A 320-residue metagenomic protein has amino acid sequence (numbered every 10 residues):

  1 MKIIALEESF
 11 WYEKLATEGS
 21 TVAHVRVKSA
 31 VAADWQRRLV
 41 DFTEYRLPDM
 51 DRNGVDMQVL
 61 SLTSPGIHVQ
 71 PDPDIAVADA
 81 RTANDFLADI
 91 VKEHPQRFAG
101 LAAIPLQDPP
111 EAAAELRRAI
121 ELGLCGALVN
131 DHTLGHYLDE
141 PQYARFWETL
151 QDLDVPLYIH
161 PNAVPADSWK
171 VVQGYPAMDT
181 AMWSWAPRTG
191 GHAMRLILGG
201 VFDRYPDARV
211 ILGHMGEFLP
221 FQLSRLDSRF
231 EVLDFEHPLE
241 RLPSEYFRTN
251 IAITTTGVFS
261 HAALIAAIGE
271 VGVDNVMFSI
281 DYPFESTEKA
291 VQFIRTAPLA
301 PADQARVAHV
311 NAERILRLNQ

Functional and structural regions predicted by a protein language model:
M1-L6, F10-M57, D85-E93, A114-R118 (+6 more regions): Mid-to-C-terminal alpha-helical segments outside catalytic/metal-binding sites
I3-E7, Q58-L60, A99-A102, A127-V129 (+4 more regions): Hydrophobic faces of well-ordered beta-strands that scaffold small-molecule active sites in alpha/beta enzyme cores
S9-F10, T133, N162-A163, I197 (+3 more regions): Catalytic metal-binding/acid-base residues of hydrolase active sites
S9-V40, Q70-P71, V77, V164-T189 (+1 more regions): Active-site gating loops and adjacent loop-to-helix segments of metal-dependent hydrolytic enzymes
E18-T21, P73-I75, E115-L116, P141-Y143 (+4 more regions): Short, glycine/charged-enriched secondary-structure capping and boundary segments
D56, S61-H192, G199: Active-site gating/metal-coordination segments in enzymes
W183-P187, G191, A208-L212, I253: Short, surface-exposed loop/turn motifs that are enriched in glycine and acidic residues and include a nearby proline
I197-Y246: Aromatic-lined glycan-binding groove of carbohydrate-active enzymes
